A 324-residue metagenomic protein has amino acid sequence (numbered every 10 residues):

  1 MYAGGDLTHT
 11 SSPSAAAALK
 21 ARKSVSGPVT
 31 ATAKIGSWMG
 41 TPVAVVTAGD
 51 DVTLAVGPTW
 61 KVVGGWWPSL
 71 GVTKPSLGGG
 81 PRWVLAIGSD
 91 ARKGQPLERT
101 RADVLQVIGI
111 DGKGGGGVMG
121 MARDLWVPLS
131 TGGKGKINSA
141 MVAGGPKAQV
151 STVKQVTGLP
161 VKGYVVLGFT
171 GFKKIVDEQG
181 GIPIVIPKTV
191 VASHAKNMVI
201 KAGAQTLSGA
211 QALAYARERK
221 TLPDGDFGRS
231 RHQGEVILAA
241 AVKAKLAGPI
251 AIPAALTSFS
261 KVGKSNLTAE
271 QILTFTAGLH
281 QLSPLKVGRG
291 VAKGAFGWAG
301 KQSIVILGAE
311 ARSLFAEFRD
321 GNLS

Functional and structural regions predicted by a protein language model:
M1-S324: Non-catalytic, solvent-exposed segments at the cell envelope interface
